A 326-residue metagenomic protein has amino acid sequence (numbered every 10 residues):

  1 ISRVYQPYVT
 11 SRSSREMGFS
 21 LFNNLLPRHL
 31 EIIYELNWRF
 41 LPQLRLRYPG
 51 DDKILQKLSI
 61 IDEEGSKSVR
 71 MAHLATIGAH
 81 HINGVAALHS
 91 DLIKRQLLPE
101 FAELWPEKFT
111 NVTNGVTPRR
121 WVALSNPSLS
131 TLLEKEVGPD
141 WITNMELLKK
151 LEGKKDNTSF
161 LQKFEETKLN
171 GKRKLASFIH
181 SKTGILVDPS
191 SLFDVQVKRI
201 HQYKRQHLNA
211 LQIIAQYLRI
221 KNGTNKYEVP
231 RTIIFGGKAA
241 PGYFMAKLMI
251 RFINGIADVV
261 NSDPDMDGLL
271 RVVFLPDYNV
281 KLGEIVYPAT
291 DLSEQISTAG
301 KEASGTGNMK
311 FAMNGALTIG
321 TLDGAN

Functional and structural regions predicted by a protein language model:
I1-N326: A conserved ligand/cofactor-binding region detector
